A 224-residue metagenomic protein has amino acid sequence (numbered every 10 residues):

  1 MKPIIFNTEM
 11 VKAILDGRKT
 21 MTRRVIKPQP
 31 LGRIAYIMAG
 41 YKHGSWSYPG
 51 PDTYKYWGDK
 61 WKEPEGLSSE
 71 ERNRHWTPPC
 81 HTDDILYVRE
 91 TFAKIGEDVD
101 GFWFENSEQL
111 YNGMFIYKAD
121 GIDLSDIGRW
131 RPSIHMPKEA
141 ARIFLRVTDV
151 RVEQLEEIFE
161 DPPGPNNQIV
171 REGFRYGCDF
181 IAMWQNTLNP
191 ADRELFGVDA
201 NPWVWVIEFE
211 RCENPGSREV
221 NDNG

Functional and structural regions predicted by a protein language model:
M1-G224: Secondary-structure transition motif
